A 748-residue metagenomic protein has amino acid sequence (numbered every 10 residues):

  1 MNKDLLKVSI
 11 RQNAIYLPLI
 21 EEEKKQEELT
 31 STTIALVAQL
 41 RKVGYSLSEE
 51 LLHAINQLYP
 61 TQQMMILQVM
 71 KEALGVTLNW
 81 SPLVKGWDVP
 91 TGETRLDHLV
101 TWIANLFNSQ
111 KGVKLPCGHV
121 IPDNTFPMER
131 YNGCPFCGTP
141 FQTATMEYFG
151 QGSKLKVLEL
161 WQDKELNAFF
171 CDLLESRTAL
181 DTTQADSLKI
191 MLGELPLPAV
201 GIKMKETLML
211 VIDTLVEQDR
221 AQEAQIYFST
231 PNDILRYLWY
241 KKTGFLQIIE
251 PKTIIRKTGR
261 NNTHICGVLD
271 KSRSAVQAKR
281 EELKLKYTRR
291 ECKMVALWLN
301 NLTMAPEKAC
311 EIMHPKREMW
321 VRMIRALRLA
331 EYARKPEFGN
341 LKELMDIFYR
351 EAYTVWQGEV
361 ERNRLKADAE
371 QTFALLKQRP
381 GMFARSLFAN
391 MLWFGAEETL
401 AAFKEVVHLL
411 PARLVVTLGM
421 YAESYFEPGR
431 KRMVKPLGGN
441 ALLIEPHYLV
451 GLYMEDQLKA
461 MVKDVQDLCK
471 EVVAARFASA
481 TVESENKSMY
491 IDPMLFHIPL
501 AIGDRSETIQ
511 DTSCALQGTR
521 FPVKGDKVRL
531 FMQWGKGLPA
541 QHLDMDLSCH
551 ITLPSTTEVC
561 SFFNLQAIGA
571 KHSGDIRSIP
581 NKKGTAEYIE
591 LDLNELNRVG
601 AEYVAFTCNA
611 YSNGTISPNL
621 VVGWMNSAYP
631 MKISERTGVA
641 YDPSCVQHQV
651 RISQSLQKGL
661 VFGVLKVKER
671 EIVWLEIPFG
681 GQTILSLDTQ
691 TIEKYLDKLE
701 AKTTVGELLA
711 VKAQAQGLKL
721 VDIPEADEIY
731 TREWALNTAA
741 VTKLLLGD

Functional and structural regions predicted by a protein language model:
M1-D748: Intrinsic-disorder/low-complexity signal
